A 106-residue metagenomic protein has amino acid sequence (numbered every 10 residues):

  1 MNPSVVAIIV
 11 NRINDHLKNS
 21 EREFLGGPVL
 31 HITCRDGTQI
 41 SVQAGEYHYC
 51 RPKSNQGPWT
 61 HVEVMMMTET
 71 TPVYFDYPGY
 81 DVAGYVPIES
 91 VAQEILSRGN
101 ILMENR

Functional and structural regions predicted by a protein language model:
M1-F24, R35: Extreme N-terminal leader/activation tails
N2-I13, T71-R106: Low-complexity intrinsically disordered segments
N19-T60: Amphipathic, interaction-prone secondary-structure segments
I32, V64-M66, V91: Generic structural hydrophobic/aromatic packing signal, biased to beta-strands
Y47-V86: Intrinsically disordered, low-complexity regulatory segments enriched in Ser/Thr/Pro and charged residues
